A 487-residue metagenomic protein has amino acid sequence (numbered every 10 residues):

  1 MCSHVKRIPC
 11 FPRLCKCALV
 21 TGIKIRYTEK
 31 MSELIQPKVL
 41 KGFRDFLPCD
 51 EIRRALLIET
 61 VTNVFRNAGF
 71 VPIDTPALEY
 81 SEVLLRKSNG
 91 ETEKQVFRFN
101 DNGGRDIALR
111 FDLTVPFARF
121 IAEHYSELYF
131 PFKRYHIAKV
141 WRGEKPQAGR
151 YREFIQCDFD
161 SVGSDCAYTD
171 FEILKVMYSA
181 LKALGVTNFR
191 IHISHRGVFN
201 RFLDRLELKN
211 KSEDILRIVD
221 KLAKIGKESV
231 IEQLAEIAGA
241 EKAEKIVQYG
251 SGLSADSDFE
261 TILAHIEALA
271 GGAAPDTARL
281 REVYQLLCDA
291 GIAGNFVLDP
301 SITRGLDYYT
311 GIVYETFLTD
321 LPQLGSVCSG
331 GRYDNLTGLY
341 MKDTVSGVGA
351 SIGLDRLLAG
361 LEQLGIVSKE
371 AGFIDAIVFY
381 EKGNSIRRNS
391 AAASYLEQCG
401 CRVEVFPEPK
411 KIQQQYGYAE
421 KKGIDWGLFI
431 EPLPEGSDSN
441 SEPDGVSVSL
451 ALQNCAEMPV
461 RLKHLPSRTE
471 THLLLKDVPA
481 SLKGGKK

Functional and structural regions predicted by a protein language model:
V5, K16-A18: Short hydrophobic alpha-helical segments enriched in small aliphatic residues
V5-I8, S439: Short terminal hydrophobic/aromatic SLiMs and anchors at protein ends
M31-E51: Auxiliary tRNA-acceptor-end handling modules of aminoacyl-tRNA synthetases
S32, R53-A68, E79-E82, G103-G104 (+4 more regions): Positively charged, Gly/Ser-enriched RNA/tRNA-binding surfaces
G42, I73, A77-I107: Polyanion/phosphate-binding surface patch
K94-G103, L208-V230, L318: Acidic, His- and aromatic-enriched active-site or binding-groove loops in soluble protein domains that engage sugars
Y151-C157, I193-R201: Short, conserved phosphate-binding/catalytic loop or strand-edge motifs used in phosphoryl-/nucleotidyl-transfer
